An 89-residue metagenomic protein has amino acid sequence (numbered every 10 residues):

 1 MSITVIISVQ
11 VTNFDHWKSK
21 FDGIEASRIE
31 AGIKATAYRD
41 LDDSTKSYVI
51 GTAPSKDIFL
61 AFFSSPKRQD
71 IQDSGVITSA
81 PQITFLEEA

Functional and structural regions predicted by a protein language model:
M1-I71, G75-A89: Short S/T/G/P-rich N-terminal loop/turn motif that feeds into the first structured element of a domain
